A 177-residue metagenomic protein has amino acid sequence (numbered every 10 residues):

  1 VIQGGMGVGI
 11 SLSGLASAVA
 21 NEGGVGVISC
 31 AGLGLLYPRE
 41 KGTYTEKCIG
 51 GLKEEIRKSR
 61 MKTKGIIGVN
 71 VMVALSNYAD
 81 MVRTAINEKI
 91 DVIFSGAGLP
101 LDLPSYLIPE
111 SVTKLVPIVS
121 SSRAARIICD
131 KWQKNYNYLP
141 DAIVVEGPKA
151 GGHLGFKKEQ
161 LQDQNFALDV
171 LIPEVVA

Functional and structural regions predicted by a protein language model:
V1-V176: Active-site entrance/lid segments in N-terminal catalytic domains of soluble metabolic enzymes
